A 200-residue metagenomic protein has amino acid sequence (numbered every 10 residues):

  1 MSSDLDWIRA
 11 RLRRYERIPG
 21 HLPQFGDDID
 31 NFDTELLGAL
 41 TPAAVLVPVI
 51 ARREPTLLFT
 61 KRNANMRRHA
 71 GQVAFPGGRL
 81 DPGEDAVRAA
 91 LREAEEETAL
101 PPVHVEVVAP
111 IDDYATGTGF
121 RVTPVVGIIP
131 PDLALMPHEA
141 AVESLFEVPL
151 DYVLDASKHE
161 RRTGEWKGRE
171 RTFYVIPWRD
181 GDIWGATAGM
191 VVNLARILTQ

Functional and structural regions predicted by a protein language model:
M1-A74, R79-L133, V142, T163-Q200: N-terminal leader/linker segments that precede catalytic domains of diphosphate-processing enzymes
L135-F146, L150-Y152: Acidic, glycine-rich loop-and-strand cores that form catalytic or ligand-binding grooves in diverse globular domains
E139, S157, A195: Short, flexible helix/strand-to-coil boundary loops that buttress conserved ligand/catalytic motifs in alpha/beta
V153-R161: A mid-sequence, solvent-exposed acidic-amphipathic segment
